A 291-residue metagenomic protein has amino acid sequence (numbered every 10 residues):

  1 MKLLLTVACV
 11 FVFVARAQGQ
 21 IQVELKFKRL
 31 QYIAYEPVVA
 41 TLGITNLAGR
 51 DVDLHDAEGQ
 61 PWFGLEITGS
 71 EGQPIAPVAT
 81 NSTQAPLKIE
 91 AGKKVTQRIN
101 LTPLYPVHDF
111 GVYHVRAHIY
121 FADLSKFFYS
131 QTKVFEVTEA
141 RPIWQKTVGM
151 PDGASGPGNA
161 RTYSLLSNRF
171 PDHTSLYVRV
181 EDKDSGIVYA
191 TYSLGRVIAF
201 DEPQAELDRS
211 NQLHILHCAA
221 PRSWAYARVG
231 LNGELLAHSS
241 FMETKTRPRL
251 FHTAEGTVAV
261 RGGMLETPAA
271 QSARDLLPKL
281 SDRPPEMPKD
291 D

Functional and structural regions predicted by a protein language model:
L3-A17: Sec-dependent N-terminal signal peptides
Q20-L25, Q31-I33, P37-T102, V112-H118 (+2 more regions): Contiguous segments within soluble domain cores/interaction surfaces
G49, S70-Q73, G92, L124 (+6 more regions): Detector for glycine-centered tight turns/loop "hinges" at secondary-structure junctions
L87, Q97-I99, K133-F135, Y192-L194 (+1 more regions): Generic detection of short hydrophobic beta-strand segments and adjacent strand-loop junctions
L104-R141: Terminal connector regions
Y129-A160: Low-complexity, Pro/Ser/Thr- and charge-rich linker/hinge segments at domain boundaries
W144-K146, S175-V197, S223-E243, E266-D291: Surface-exposed loop/turn elements that mediate protein-protein interactions on large endomembrane-trafficking
P151-V180, P203-W224, R247-K279, P284-P285: Short beta-strand elements that form the blades of beta-propeller/WD-repeat-like and other beta-sheet-rich scaffold
